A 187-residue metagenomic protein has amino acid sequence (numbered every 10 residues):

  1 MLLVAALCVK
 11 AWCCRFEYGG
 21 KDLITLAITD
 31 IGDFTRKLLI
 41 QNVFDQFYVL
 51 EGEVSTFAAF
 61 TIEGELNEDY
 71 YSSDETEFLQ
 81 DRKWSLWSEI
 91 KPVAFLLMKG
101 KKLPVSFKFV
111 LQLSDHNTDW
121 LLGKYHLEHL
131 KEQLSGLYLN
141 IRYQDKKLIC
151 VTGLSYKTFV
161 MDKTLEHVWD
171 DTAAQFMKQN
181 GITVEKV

Functional and structural regions predicted by a protein language model:
A5, V9, C14-E89: Charge-rich, low-complexity N-terminal segments
V49, E53-V54, N67, H116-T118 (+2 more regions): Generic "edge-of-domain/loop-turn" microfeature
G52-T56, F60, E65, L130 (+3 more regions): Short, surface-exposed, charged/polar-biased interaction segments
T61, L66, D74, K124-L130 (+3 more regions): General N-terminal targeting signals
R82-K147: Surface-exposed, low-hydrophobicity interaction/linker segments
L148-V187: Mixed-charge, glycine-accented linear interaction segment located at domain edges/termini
